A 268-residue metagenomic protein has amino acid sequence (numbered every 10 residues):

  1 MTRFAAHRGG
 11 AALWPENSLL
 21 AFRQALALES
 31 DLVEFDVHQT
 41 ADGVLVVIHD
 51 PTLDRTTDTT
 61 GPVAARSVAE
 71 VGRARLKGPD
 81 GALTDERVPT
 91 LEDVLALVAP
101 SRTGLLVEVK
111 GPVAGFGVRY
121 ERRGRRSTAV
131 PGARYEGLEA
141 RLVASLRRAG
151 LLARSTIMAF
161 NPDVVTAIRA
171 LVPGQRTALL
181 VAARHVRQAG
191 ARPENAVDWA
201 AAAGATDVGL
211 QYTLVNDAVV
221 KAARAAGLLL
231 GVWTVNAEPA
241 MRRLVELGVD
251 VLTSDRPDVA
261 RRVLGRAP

Functional and structural regions predicted by a protein language model:
M1-P268: Phosphate-group recognition and catalysis centered on beta-loop-alpha active-site segments
